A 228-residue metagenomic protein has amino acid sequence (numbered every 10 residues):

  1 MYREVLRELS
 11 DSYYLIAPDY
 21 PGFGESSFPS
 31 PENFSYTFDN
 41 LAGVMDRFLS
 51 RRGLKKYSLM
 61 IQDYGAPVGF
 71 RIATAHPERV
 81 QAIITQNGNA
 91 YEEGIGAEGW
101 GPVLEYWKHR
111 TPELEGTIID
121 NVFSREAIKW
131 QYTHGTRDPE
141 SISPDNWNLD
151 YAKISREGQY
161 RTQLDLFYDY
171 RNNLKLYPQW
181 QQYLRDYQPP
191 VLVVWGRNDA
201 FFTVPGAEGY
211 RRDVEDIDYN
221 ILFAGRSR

Functional and structural regions predicted by a protein language model:
M1-L6: The serine-hydrolase catalytic nucleophile loop
R7-S10, R211: Gly/Ala-rich phosphate-binding loop of Rossmann-like dinucleotide-binding domains, activating on the conserved
L9-D19: Active-site machinery of serine-nucleophile hydrolases
I16, F23-M60, Y64-I221: Flexible "cap/lid" subdomain of the alpha/beta-hydrolase fold that forms the substrate-access gate
L222-R228: Histidine-bearing beta->alpha loop at or near hydrolase active sites
